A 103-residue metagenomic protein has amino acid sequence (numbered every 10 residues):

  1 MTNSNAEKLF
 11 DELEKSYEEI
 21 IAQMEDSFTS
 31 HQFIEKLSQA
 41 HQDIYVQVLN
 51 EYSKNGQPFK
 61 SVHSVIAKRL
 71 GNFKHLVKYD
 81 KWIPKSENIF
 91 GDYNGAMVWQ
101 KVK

Functional and structural regions predicted by a protein language model:
M1-Q23, S27, H31, K36-K103: Phospho-regulated, low-complexity intrinsically disordered regions of nuclear gene-regulatory and chromatin-associated
